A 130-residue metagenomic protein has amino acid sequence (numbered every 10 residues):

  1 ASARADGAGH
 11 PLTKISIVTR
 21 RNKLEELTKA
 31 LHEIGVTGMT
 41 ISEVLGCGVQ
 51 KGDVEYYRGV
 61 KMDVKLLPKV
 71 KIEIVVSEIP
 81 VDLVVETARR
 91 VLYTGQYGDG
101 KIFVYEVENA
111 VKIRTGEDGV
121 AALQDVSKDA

Functional and structural regions predicted by a protein language model:
A1-A130: Positively charged, small/polar-rich N-terminal and surface patches that mediate targeting and assembly and bind
